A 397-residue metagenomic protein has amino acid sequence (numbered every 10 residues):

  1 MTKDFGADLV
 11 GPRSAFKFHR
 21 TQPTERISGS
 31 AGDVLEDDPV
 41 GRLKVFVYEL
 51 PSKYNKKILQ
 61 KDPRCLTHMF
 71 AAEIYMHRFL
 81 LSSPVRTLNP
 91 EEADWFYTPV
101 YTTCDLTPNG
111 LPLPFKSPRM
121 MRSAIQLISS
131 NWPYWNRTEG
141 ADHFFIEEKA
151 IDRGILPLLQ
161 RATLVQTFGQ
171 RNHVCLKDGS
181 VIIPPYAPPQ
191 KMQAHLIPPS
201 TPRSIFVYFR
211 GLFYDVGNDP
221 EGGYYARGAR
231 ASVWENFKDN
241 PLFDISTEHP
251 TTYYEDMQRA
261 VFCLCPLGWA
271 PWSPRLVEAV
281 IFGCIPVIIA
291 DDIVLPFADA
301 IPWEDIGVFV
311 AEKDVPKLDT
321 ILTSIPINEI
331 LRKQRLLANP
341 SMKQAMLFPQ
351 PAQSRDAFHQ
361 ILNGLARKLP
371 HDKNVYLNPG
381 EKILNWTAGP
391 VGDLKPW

Functional and structural regions predicted by a protein language model:
M1-T247, L336-A338, A345, P349-W397: Juxtamembrane luminal stem/stalk of type II transmembrane Golgi/ER carbohydrate-processing enzymes
T252-A345: Catalytic binding pocket for nucleotide-activated donors in carbohydrate/polymer assembly enzymes
